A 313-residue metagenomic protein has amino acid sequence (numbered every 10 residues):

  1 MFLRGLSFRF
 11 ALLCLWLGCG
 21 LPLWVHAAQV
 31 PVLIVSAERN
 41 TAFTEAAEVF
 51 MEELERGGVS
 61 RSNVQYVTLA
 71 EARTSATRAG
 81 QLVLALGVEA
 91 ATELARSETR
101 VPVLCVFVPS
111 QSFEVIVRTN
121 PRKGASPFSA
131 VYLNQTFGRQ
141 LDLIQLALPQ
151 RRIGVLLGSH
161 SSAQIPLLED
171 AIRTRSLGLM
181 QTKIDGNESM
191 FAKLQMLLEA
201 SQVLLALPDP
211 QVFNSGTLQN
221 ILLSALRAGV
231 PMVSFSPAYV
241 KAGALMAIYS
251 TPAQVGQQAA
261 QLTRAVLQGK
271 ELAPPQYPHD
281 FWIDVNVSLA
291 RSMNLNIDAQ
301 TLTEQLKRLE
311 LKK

Functional and structural regions predicted by a protein language model:
M1-G5: N-terminal secretory signal peptides that target proteins for export/translocation
S7, C19, A76-G80: Compositionally biased, intrinsically disordered low-complexity regions
R9-P22: Bacterial N-terminal signal peptides
V25-K313: Short hydrophobic alpha-helices and adjacent helix-cap/hinge residues
